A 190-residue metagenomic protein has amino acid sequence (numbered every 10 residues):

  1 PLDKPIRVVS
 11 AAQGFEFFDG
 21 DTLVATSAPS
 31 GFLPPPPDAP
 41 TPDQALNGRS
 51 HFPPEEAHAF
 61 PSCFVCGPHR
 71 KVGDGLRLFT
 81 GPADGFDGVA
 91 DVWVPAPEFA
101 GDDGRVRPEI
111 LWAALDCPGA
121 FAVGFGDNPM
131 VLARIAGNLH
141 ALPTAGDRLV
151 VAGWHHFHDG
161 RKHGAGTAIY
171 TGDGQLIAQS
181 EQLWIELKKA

Functional and structural regions predicted by a protein language model:
P1-P5, V9-A11, W112, D116-V151 (+2 more regions): Hydrophobic beta-strand-centered segment that forms part of the acyl-chain substrate-binding groove
A12-D103: Non-catalytic linker/capping segments at the edges of enzyme domains
Q13-F15, R161-T167: Short aromatic-glycine-enriched beta-strand elements
A25, A178-S180: A structural microfeature
G73-H140: A mid-sequence, solvent-exposed acidic-amphipathic segment
E181-A190: Surface-exposed, gly/pro-biased binding rims or lids
